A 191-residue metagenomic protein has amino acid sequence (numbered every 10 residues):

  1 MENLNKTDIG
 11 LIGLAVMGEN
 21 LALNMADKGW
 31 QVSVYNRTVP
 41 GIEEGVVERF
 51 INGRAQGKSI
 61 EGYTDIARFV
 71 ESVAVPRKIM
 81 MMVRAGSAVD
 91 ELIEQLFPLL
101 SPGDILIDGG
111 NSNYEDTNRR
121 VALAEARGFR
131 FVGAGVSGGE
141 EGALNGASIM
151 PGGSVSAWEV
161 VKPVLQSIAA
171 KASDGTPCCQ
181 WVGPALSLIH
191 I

Functional and structural regions predicted by a protein language model:
M1-T64, R68-E71, L99, G103 (+1 more regions): NAD(P)+-binding Rossmann beta1-loop-alpha1 motif at the extreme N-terminus of oxidoreductases
I9-L11, L106, F131, M150: Short glycine-aspartate micro-motif
R37, G53-D116, E125, A143-G152: Rossmann-like NAD(P)-binding element
G62-T64, D108, R130-A134, D174-G183: General beta-strand structural signal in soluble alpha/beta enzymes
R120-S137, S148-I149: Rossmann-fold dehydrogenase core element
L144-A169: Short beta-strand and adjoining strand-loop segment in the mid-core of the Rossmann-like NAD(P)-dependent dehydrogenase
I189-I191: Conserved small/polar residues in nucleotide/adenosyl-binding loops
